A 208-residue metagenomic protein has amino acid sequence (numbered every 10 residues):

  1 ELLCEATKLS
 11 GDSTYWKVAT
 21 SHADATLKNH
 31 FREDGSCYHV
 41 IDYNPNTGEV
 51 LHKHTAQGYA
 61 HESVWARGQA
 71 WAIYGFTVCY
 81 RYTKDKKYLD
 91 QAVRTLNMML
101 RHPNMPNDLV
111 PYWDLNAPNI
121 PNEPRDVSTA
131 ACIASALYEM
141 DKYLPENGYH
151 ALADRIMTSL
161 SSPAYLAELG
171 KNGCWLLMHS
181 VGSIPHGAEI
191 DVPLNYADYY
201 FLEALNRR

Functional and structural regions predicted by a protein language model:
E1-R208: Glycan-recognition and catalytic cores of secretory/periplasmic carbohydrate-active enzymes
